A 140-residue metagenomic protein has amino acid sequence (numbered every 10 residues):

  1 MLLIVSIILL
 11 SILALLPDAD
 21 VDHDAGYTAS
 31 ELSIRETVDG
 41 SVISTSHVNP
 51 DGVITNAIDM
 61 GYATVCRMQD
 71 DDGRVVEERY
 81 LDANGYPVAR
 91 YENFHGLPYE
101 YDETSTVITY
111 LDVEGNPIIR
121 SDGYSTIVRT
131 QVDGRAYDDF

Functional and structural regions predicted by a protein language model:
L2-S11: Hydrophobic membrane-insertion alpha-helices, especially the h-region of bacterial N-terminal signal peptides
L10-D20: Membrane-interface motif at the C-terminal end of an N-terminal transmembrane signal
D20-F140: Buried hydrophobic residues that stabilize the cores of well-folded domains
